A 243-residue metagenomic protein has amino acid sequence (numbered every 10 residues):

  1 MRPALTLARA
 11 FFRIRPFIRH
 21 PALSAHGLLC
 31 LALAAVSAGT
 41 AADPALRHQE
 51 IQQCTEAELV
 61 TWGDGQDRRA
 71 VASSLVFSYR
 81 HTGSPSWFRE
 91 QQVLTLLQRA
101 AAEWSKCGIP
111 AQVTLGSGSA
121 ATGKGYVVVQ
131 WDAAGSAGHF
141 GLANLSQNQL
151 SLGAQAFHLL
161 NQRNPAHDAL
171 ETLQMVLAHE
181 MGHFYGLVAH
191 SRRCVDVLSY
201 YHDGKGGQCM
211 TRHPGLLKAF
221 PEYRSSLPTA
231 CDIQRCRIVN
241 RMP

Functional and structural regions predicted by a protein language model:
M1-R19: N-terminal secretory signal peptides that target proteins for export/translocation
L5-L7, A41, G123: N-terminal compositionally biased, intrinsically disordered segments and leader/signal-like regions
S24-A35: Bacterial N-terminal signal peptides
A38-R89, A101, P228, I238-M242: Disordered inhibitory propeptide/activation segment of secreted metzincin zinc metalloprotease zymogens, centered on
S84-W87, Q162-P165, K218: A short, structure-level motif marking secondary-structure boundaries and short turns
V93-R192, H202-G206: Metzincin-family zinc-dependent endopeptidase catalytic domain
A154-N161, E171-T172, H190-P243: Metalloprotease/metallohydrolase-associated module, dominated by Zn2+-dependent proteases
